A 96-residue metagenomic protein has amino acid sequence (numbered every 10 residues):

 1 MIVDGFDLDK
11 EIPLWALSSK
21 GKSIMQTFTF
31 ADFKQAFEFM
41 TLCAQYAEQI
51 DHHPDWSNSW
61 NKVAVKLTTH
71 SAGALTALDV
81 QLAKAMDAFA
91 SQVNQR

Functional and structural regions predicted by a protein language model:
M1-R96: Charge-rich alpha-helical segments
